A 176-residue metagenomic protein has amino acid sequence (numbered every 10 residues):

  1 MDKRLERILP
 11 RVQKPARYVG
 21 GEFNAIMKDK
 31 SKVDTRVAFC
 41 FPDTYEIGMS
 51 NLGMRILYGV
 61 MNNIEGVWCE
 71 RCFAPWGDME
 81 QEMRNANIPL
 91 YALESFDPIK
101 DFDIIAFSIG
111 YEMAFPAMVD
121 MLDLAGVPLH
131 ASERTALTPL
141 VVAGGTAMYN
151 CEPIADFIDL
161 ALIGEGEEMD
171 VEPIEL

Functional and structural regions predicted by a protein language model:
M1-K14, I64: Helix-enriched interaction subdomains in cytosolic or periplasmic regions, typified by TIR/SEFIR signaling/NADase cores
M1-R7, Y45, P139-V141: N-proximal accessory regions
K3, G21-I26, G59: ER/secretory pathway lumenal C-terminal domains and tails of membrane proteins involved in glycoprotein biogenesis
A16-V19: Sequence-level detector for compositionally biased, low-complexity segments
E22-K32, S95-D97: Short boundary motifs at domain starts and secondary-structure transition points
V37, P42, G48-G59, N63 (+4 more regions): Low-complexity, highly charged intrinsically disordered N-terminal segments that act as targeting/localization
T44-I47, E112-A114: Short acidic, S/G/P-rich loop/turn micro-motifs used as interaction or catalytic elements
A74-L176: Glycine-rich beta-alpha loop elements in corrinoid/cobalamin-binding modules across cobalamin-dependent enzymes
